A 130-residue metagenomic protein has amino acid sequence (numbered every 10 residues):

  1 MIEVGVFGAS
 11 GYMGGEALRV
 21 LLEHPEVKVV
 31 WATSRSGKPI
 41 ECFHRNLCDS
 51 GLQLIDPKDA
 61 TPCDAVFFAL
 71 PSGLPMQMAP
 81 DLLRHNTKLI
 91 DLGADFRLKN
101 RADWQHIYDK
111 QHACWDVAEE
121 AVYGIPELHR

Functional and structural regions predicted by a protein language model:
M1-R130: N-terminal Rossmann-like NAD(P) cofactor-binding subdomain of oxidoreductases, focused on the glycine-rich
